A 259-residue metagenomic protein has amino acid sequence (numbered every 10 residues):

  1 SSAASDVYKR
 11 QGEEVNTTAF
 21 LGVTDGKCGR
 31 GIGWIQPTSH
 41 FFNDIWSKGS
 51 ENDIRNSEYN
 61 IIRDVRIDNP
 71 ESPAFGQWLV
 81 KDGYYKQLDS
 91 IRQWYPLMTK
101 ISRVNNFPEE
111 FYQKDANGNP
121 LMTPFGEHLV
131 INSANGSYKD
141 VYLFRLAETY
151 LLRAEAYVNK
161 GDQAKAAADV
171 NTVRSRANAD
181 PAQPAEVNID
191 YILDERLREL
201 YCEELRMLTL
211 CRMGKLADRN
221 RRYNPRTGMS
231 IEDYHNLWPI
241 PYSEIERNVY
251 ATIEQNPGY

Functional and structural regions predicted by a protein language model:
S5, K9-R145: Flexible, polar/acidic helix-loop-strand segments at domain edges
S5-N16, L21, D25, N119-L143 (+3 more regions): Long, intrinsically disordered, low-complexity segments
